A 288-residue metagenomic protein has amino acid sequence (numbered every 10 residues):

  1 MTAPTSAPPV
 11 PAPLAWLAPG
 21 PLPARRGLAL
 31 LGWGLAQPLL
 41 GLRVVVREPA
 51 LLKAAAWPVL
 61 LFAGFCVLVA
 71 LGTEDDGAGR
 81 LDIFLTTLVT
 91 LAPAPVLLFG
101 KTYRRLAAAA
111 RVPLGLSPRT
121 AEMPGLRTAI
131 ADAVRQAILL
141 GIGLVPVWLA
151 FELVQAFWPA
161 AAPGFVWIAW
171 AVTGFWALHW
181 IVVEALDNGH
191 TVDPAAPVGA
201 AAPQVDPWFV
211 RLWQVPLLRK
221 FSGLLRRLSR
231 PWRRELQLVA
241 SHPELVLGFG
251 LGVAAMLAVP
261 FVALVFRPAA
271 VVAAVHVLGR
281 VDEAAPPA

Functional and structural regions predicted by a protein language model:
M1-E152, W213-Q237, S241-L245, F249-V253 (+3 more regions): Helix-coil boundary and N-terminal low-complexity module in membrane systems
G77-L114, V154-G223, F261-A285: Selective recognition of hydrophobic, aromatic-rich stretches within alpha-helical transmembrane segments of polytopic
